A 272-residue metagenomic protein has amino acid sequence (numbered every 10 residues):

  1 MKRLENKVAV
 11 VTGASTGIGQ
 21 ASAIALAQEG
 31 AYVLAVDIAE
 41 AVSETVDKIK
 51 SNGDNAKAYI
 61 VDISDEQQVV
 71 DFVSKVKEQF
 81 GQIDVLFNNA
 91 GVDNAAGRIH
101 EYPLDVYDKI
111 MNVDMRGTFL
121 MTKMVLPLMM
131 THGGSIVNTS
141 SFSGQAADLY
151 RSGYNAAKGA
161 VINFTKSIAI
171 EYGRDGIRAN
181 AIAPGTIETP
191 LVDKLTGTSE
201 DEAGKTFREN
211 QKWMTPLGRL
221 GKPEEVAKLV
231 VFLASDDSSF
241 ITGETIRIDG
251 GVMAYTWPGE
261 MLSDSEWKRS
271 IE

Functional and structural regions predicted by a protein language model:
V8, S15-T16: Conserved glycine-rich cofactor-binding loop
E29-E44: Conserved glycine-rich Rossmann-like NAD(P)H-binding loop of the short-chain dehydrogenase/reductase
G97-I99, P103-K109, Q211: Substrate-binding pocket helix/loop in short-chain dehydrogenase/reductase
T122, A157, T165: Active-site helix of classical SDR
P127, I170-R174, S239: Alpha-helical segment proximal to the catalytic Tyr-Lys
S141: Residue(s) in the substrate-gating loop at a strand-loop-helix junction that position the organic substrate next
A181, T189, A203-D237, I241 (+1 more regions): C-terminal helical subdomain
